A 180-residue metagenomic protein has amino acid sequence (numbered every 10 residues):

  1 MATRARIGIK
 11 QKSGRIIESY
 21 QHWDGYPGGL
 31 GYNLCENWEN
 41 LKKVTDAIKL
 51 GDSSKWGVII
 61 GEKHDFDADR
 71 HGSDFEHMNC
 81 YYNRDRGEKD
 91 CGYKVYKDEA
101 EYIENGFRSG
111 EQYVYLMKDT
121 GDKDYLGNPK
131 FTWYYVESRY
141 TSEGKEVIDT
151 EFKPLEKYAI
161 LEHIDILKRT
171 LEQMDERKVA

Functional and structural regions predicted by a protein language model:
M1-Y26, L30: Short, extreme N-terminal segment that most often corresponds to the first beta-strand
G31-N37: An exposed acidic His-Trp-rich patch
N37-A180: Low-complexity intrinsically disordered segments
